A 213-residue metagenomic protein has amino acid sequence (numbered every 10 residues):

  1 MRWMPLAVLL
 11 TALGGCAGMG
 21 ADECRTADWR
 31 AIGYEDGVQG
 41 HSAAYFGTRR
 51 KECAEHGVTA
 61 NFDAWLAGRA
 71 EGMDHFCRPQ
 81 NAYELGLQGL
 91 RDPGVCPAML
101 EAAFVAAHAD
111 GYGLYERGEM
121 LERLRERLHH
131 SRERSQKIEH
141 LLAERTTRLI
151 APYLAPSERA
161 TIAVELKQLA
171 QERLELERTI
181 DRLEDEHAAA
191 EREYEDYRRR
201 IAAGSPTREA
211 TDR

Functional and structural regions predicted by a protein language model:
M1-C16: Sec-dependent bacterial lipoprotein signal peptides
C16-R213: Intrinsic-disorder/low-complexity detector
